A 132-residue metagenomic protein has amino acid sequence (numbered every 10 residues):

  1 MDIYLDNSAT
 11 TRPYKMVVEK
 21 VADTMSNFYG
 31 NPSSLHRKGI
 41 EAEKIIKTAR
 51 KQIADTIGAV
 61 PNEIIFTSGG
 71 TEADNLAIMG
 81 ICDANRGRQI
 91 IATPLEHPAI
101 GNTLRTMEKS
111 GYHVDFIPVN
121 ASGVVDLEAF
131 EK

Functional and structural regions predicted by a protein language model:
M1-K132: Pyridoxal 5′-phosphate
